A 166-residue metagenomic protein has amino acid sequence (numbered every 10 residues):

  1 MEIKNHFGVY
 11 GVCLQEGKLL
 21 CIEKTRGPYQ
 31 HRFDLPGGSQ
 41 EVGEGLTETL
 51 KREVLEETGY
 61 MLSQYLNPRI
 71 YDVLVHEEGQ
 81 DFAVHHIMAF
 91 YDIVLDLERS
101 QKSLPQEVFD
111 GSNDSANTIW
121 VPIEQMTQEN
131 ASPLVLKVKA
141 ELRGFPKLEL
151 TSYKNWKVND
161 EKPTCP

Functional and structural regions predicted by a protein language model:
M1-L19, Y65, M88-D92: Conserved N-terminal beta-strand and adjoining loop/helix that marks the start of the Nudix/MutT-like hydrolase domain
G17-K18, H31, I87, N117: A generic secondary-structure signal marking the coil-to-beta-strand transition
K18-E56: Conserved Nudix-box catalytic region and its N-terminal flanking loop in Nudix hydrolases and closely related
I22-E23, Q101-Q106, T151: Short, hydrophobic secondary-structure boundary micro-motifs
R26, P36, D81-F82, V135: Short, glycine/charged-enriched secondary-structure capping and boundary segments
H31, E107-P166: Nudix hydrolase/Nudix homology domain
Q40-S63, V73-A131: Unchanged
